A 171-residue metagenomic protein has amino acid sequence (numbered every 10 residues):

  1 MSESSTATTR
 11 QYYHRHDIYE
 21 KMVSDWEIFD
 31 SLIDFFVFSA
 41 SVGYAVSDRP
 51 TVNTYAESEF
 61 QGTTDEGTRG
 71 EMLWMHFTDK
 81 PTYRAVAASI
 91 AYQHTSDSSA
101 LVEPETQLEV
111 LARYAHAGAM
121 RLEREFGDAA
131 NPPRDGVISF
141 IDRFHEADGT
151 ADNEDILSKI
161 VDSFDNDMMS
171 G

Functional and structural regions predicted by a protein language model:
M1-S24, G67-A88: Short Lys/Arg-rich basic patches
D25-F29: Short helix-capping/hinge SLiMs at alpha-helix to coil transitions
D30-S39: Short amphipathic alpha-helical segments
Y44-H94: Short, positively charged interaction helices/loops
A85-E146: Amphipathic protein-protein interaction modules
D128-G171: Glycine-rich, aromatic-bearing surface loops/beta-hairpins
